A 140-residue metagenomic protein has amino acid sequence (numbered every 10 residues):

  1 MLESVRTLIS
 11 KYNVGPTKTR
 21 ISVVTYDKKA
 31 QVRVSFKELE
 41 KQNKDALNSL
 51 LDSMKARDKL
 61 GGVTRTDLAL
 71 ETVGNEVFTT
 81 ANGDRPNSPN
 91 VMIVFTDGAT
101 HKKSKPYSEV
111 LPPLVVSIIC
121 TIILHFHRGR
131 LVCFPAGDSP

Functional and structural regions predicted by a protein language model:
M1-E40, V91-F95: Von Willebrand factor
L2-V5, L51, L111: A generic alpha-helix structural signal
V5, I9-P16, K55-D58, V73-A81 (+2 more regions): Sec/Tat-exported extracytoplasmic proteins
S10, G15, V63-T64, P140: Extracellular/luminal ectodomains of metazoan preproproteins built from arrays of small disulfide-bonded modules
P16-R20, N87-V91, V115-I122: Loop/turn elements at helix/coil->beta-strand transitions in domains of secreted/extracellular proteins
K29-N90, T100-K105, L124, R128: Von Willebrand factor
G98-P140: VWA/integrin I-like adhesion module and closely mimicked acidic/polar interface patches used
